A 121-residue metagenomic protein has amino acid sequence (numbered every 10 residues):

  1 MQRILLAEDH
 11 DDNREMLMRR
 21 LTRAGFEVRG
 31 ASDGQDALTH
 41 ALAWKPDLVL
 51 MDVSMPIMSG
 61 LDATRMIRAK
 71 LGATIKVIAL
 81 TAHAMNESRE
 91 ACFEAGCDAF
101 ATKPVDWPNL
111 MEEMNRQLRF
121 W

Functional and structural regions predicted by a protein language model:
D9, D33-D36, S59-R65: Acidic catalytic/metal-coordinating carboxylates
E15-R23: Charged docking surfaces used in two-component/phosphorelay signaling
G25-S32, H40: Short hydrophobic/Thr-rich beta-strand motif most characteristic of the beta2 strand and flanking loop of CheY-like
T39, L61-T74: Short amphipathic alpha-helix used as the core "switch/output" element in two-component signaling
W44-L50: Active-site beta3 strand of CheY-like receiver
M55: Receiver (REC) domain active-site loop signature in two-component systems and cognate sites in sensor histidine kinases
V105-M114: C-terminal output helix
